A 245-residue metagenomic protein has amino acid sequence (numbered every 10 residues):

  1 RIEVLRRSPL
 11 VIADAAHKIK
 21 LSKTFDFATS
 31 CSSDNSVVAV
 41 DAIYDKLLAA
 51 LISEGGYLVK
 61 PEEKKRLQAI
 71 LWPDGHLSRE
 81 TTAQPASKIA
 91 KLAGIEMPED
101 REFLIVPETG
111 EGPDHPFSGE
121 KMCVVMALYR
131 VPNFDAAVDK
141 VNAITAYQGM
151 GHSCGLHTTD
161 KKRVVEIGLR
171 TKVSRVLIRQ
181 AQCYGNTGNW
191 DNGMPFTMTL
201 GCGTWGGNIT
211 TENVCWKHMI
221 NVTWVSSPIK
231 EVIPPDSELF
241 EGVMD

Functional and structural regions predicted by a protein language model:
R1-G112, P235: ALDH superfamily catalytic-core signature
I95-D245: Conserved C-terminal structural/oligomerization subdomain of aldehyde/semialdehyde dehydrogenase
